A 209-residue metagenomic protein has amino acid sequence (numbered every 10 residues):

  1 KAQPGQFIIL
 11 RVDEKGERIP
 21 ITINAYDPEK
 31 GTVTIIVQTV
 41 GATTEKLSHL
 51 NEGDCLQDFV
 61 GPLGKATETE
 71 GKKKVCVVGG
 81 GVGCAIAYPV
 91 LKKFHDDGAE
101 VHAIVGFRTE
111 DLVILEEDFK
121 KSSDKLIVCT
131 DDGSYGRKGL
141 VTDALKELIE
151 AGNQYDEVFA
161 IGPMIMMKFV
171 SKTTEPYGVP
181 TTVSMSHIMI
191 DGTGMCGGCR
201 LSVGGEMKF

Functional and structural regions predicted by a protein language model:
K1-E52: Ferredoxin-reductase
A2-P4, T69-G71, T193-G194: Short glycine/proline-enriched turns and hinge-like loops at secondary-structure junctions
L10, D58-F59, L201: A generic structural signal for residues embedded in beta-strands
D13, G61-P62, G204: Short, surface-exposed secondary-structure boundary micro-motifs
A42-I188: FNR/FR-type flavoprotein reductase catalytic core
I86, M164-I165, S186-F209: Local cysteine-cluster metal-coordination motifs and their immediate loop/turn environment, predominantly Fe-S cluster
